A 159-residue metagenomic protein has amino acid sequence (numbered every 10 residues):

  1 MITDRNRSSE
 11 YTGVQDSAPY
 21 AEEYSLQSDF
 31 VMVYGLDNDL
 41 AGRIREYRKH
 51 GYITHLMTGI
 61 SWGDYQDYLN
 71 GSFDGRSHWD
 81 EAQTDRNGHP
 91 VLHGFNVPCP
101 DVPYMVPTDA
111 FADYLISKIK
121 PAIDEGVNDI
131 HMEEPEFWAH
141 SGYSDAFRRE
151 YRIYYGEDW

Functional and structural regions predicted by a protein language model:
T3-H50, H55, P121-D129: Catalytic domains of carbohydrate-active enzymes, especially glycoside hydrolases
S17, L36, G59-G63, P135-F137: Active-site beta-loop-alpha junctions enriched in small/polar residues
S61-E125, G142, F147-W159: Active-site-adjacent "subsite" loops/lids of carbohydrate-active enzymes
I130-F137, G142: Short, well-ordered beta-to-alpha junction loops that form the rim of enzyme active sites and present histidine/acidic
